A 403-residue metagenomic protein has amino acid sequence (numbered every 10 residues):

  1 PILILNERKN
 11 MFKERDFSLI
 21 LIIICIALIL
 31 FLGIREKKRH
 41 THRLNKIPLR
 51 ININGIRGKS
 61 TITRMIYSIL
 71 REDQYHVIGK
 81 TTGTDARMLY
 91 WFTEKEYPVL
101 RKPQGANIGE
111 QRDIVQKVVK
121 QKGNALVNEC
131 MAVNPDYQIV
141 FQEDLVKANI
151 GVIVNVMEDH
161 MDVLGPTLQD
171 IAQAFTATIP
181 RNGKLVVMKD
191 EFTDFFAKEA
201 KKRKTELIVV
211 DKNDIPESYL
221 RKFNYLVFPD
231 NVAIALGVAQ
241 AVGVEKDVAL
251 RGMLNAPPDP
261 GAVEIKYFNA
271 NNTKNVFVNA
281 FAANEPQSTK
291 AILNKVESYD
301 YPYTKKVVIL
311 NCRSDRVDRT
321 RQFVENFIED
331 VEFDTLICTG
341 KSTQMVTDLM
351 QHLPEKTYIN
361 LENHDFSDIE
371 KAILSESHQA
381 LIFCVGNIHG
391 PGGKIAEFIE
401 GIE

Functional and structural regions predicted by a protein language model:
E7-H40, K46, K59, R251-P258 (+1 more regions): ATP-dependent carboxylate-amine ligase
T41-K46, S68-G151, N155-L168, A172: ATP-dependent carboxylate-amine ligase catalytic core
I51-I66: Glycine-rich phosphate-binding P-loop
I66-R71, A200, M350, I399: Hydrophobic alpha-helical packing residues
Y75-I78, A125, L207, K306 (+1 more regions): Hydrophobic anchor at the start of a short beta-strand that flanks the dinucleotide cofactor-binding loop
T82-D85, D190-T193, K212, G340-Q344 (+1 more regions): Short, polar loop motifs at secondary-structure junctions
Q121, A148-N269: Acidic, Mg2+-coordinating active-site environments of NTP-dependent enzymes
Q142-A148, A177-N182, Y299-P302, N326-F333: Short, conserved loop/helix-junction motifs that constitute active-site signature segments in enzyme catalytic cores
